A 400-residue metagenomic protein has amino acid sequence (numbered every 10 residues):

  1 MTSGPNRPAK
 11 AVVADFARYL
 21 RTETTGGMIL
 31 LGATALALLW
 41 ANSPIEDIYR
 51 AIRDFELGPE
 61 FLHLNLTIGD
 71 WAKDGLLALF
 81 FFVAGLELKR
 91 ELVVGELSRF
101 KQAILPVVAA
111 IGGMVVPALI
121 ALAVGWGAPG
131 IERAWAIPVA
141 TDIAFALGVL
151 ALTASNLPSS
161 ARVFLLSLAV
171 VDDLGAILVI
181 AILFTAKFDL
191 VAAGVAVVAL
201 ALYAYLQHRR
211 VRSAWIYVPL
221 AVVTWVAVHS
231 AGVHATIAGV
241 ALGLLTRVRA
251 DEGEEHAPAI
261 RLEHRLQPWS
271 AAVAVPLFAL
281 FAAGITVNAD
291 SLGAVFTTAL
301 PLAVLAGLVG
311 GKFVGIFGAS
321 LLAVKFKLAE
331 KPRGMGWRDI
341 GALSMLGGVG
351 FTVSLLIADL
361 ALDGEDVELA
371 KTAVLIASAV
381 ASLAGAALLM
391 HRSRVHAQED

Functional and structural regions predicted by a protein language model:
T2-T22, L38-N42, V179, Q207-R209 (+3 more regions): Predominantly late transmembrane helices and immediately cytosolic-facing juxtamembrane segments
A17-G26, V94-G112, E132, S160-L166 (+3 more regions): Membrane-interfacial loop-to-helix junctions in multi-pass inner-membrane proteins
L38-N42, A78-E91, A110-W126, I143-L147 (+15 more regions): Transmembrane alpha-helical segments of multi-pass membrane transport proteins and ion-pumping complexes
W40-I52, H63-A72, V83-F100, V115-A136: Transmembrane alpha-helix boundary signature
G69-F81, P129-A144, S167, T185-V198 (+2 more regions): Structural signature of hydrophobic alpha-helical transmembrane segments
E91-L119, D189-V198, A289-V314, W337-G341 (+1 more regions): Entry/N-cap segments of selected transmembrane alpha helices and their immediately preceding amphipathic helices
L150-R247: Functional cores that coordinate and move charged inorganic groups
V222-V223, G293-P301, A361-L383: Structural signal for the N-terminal portions of transmembrane helices and their immediately preceding loop/interface
